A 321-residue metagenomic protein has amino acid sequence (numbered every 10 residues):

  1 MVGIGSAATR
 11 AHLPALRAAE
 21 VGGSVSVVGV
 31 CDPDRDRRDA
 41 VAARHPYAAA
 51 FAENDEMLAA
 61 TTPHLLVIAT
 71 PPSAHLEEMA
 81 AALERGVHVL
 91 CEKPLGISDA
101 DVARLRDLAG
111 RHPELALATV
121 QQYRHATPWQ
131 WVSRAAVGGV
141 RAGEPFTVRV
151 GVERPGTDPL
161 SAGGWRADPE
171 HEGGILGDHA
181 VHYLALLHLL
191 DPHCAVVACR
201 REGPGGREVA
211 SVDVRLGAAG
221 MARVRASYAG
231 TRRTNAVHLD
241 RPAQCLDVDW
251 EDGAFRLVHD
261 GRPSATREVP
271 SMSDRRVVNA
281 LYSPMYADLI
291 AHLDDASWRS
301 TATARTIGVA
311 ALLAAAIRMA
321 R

Functional and structural regions predicted by a protein language model:
M1-H45: N-terminal Rossmann-like dinucleotide-binding module
A7, P33-D36, S273-A287: Active-site loop of classical SDR/Rossmann-like NAD(P)-dependent oxidoreductases, centered on the catalytic Tyr-X3-Lys
H45-L108: Beta-loop-alpha module in the N-terminal Rossmann-like domain of NAD(P)-dependent dehydrogenases, especially those
L65-V67, G217, D288-R321: C-terminal helix-rich "cap/oligomerization" subdomain common to oxidoreductases
C91, L117-T119, V248: Hydrophobic residues in well-ordered beta-strands that form the structural core
A103-Y123, E144-V150: Rossmann-fold dehydrogenase core element
Y123-V197: Predominantly a Rossmann-like dinucleotide-binding segment in NAD(P)-dependent oxidoreductases
D178, L184-A254, S283-D295: Contiguous beta-strand/loop segments that form the cofactor/metal-binding neighborhood of enzyme cores
